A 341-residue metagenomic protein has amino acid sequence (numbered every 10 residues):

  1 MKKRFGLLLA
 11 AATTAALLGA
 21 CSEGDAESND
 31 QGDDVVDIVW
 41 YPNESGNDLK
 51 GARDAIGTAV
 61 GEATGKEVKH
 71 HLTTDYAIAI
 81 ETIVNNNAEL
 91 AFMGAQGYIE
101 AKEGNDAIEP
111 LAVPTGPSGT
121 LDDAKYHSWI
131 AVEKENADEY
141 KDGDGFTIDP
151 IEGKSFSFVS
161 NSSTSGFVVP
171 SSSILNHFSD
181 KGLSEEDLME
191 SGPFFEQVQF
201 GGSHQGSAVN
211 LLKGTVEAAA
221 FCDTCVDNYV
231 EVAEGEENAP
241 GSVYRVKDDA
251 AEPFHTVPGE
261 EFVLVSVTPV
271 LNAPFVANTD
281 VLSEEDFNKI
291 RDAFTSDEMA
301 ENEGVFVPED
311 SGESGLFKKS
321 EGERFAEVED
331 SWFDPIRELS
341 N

Functional and structural regions predicted by a protein language model:
A15-A20: C-terminal motif of bacterial Sec signal peptides marking the signal peptidase cleavage site
S22-G24: Bacterial signal peptide processing site
D30-N47, K66-L72, K154-S157: Short, well-ordered beta-strand elements
D33-V36, W40, E44-A55, G61 (+2 more regions): An extracytoplasmic/periplasmic, membrane-proximal ligand-sensing/linker region
P42, K125-K141, P269-E284: A bilobed periplasmic-binding-protein/Venus flytrap-type ligand-binding module shared by bacterial periplasmic
P42, L72-Y76, N87-I99, E103-A107 (+5 more regions): Beta->alpha turn/N-cap motifs
P114-S179: A conserved helix-loop-strand patch within extracytoplasmic ligand-binding domains of the periplasmic binding
G166-S283: Pocket-lining segment of extracytoplasmic ligand-binding domains
